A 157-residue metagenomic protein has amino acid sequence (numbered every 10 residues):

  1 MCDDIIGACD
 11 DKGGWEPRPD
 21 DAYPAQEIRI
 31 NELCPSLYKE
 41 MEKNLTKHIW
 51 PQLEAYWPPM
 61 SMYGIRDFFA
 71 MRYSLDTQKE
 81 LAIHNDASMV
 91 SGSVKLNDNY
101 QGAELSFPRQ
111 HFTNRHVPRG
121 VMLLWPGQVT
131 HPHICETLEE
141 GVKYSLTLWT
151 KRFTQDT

Functional and structural regions predicted by a protein language model:
M1-M62: Non-heme Fe(II)/2-oxoglutarate
K47-T157: Catalytic core of non-heme Fe(II) oxygenases with the double-stranded beta-helix
